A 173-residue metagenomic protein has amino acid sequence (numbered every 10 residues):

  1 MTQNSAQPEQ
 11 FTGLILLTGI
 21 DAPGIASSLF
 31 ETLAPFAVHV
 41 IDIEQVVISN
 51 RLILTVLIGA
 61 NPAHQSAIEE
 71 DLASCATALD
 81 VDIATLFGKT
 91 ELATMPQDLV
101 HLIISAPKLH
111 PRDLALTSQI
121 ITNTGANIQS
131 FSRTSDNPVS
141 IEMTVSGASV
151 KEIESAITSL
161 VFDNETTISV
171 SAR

Functional and structural regions predicted by a protein language model:
T2-R173: A conserved regulatory-domain signal marking ACT and ACT-like small-molecule sensing domains and adjacent regulatory
